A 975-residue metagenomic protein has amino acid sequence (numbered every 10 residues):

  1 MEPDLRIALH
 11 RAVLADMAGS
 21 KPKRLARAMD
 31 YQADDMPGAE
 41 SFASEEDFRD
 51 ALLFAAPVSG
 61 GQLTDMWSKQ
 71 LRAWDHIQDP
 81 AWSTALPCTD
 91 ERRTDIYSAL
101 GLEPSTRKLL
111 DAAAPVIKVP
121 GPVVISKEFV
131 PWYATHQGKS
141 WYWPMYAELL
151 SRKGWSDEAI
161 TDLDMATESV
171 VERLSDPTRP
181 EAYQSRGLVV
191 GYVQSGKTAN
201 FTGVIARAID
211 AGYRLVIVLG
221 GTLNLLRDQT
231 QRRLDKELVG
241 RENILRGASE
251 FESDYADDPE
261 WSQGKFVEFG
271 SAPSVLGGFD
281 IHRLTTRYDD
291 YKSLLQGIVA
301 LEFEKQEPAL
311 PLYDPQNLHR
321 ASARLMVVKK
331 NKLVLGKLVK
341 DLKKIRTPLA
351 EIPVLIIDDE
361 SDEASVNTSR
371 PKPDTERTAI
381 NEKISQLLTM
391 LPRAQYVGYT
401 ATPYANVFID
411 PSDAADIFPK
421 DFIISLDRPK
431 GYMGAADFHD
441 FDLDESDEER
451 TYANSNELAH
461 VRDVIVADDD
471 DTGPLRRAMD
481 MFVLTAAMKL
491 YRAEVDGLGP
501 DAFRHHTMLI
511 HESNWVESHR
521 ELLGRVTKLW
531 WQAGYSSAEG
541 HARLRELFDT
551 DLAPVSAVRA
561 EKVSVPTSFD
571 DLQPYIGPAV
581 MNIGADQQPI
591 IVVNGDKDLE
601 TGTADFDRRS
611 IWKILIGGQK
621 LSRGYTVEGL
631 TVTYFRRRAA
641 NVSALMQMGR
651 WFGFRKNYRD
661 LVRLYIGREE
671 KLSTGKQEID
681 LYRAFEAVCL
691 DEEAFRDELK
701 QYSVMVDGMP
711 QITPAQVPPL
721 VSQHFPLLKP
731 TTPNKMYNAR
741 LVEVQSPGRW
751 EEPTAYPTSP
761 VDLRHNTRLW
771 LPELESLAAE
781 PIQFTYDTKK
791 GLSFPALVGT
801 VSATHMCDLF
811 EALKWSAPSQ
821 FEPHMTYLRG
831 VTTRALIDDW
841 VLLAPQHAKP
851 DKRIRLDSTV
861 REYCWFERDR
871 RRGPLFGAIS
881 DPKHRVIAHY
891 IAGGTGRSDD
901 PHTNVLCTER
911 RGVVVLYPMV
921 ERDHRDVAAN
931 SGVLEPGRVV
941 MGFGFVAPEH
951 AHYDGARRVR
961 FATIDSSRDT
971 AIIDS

Functional and structural regions predicted by a protein language model:
L5-W141: N-terminal accessory nucleic-acid engagement/regulatory domains that precede and modulate ATP-driven motor cores
V116-E181: Pre-P-loop entry segment of helicase/translocase ATPase cores
Y183-F201: Walker A/P-loop
L245-V267, I352-D358, D362, N367-G497 (+2 more regions): Conserved P-loop NTPase catalytic core
S249, S253-K305, K340-E363, P371-P373 (+5 more regions): Conserved C-terminal RecA-like helicase domain
A309, K329-K330, V464-D501, H505-E517 (+1 more regions): C-terminal catalytic or substrate-handling cores of phosphate/nucleotide- and metal-cofactor-dependent proteins acting
I590-S673, I679-D680: Conserved RecA-like P-loop NTPase helicase motor core
R638-R659, A796-S975: C-terminal accessory/interaction regions of large nucleic acid-associated machines
